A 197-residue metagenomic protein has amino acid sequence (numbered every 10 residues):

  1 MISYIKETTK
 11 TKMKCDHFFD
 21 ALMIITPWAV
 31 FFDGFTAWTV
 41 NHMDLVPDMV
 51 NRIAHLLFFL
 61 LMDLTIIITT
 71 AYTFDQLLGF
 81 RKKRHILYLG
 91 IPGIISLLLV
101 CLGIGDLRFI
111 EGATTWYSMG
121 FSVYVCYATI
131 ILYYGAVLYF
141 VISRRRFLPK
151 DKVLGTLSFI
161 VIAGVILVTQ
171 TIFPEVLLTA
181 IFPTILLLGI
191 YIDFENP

Functional and structural regions predicted by a protein language model:
M1-I5, I68-Y72, Y127-L148: Alpha-helical transmembrane segments in multipass membrane proteins, preferentially the mid-helix core
M1-Y72, Y88-D106, T156-T171: Hydrophobic alpha-helical transmembrane segments of multi-pass membrane proteins
T8-T9, L77, I142-L148, I192: Hydrophobic residues in alpha-helical segments
N51-D63, S118-I131, T179-L187: Alpha-helical transmembrane segments of polytopic membrane proteins
Y72-F80: Transmembrane alpha-helical segments of multipass membrane enzymes and assembly factors that act on membrane-embedded
R81, H85, T115-V123, F140-V161: Membrane-helix boundary/juxtamembrane motif in polytopic membrane proteins
L97-Y139, I166, Q170-I172, V176: Extracellular-loop-to-transmembrane junctions of the mid-late helices
R145-P197: Interfacial "cap-and-anchor" motif at the non-cytosolic start of specific transmembrane alpha-helices
